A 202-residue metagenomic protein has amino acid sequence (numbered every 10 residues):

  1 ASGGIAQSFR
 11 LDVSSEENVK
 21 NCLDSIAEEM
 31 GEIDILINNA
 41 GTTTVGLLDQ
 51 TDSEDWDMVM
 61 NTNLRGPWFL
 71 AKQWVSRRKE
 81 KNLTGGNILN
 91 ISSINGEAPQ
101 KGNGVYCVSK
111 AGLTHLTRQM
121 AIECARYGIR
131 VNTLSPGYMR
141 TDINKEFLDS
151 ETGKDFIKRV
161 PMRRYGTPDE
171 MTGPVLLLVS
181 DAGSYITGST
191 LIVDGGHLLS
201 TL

Functional and structural regions predicted by a protein language model:
L47-L48, D55-M60, N144, F156: Substrate-binding pocket helix/loop in short-chain dehydrogenase/reductase
L48-D49, A98-G104, R126-Y127, R163 (+1 more regions): Active-site loop immediately N-terminal to the catalytic Tyr-X3-Lys motif of short-chain dehydrogenase/reductase
A71, S109, T117: Active-site helix of classical SDR
S76, I122-E123, S184: Alpha-helical segment proximal to the catalytic Tyr-Lys
S93: Residue(s) in the substrate-gating loop at a strand-loop-helix junction that position the organic substrate next
A98, L176, T187-L202: Short C-terminal tail/terminal secondary-structure segment of NAD(P)H-dependent dehydrogenase/reductase domains
A125, R130, I186-G188: Short, small/polar-rich loop/turn modules that mediate ligand/substrate recognition or access, typified
